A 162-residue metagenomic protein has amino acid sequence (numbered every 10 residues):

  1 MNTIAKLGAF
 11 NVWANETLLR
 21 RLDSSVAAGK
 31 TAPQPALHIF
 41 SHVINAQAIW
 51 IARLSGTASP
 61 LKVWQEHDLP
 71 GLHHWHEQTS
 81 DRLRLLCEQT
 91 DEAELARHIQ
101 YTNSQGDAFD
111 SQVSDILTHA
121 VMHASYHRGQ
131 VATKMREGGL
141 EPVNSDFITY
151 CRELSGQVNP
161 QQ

Functional and structural regions predicted by a protein language model:
M1-T3: Absolute protein N-terminus
A5-W64, S104-Q162: Short, contiguous alpha-helical
A58-R97: Helix-adjacent hinge/juxtasegments
C87-N103, A108-V113: Mid-chain, well-packed structural core segment of small domains
